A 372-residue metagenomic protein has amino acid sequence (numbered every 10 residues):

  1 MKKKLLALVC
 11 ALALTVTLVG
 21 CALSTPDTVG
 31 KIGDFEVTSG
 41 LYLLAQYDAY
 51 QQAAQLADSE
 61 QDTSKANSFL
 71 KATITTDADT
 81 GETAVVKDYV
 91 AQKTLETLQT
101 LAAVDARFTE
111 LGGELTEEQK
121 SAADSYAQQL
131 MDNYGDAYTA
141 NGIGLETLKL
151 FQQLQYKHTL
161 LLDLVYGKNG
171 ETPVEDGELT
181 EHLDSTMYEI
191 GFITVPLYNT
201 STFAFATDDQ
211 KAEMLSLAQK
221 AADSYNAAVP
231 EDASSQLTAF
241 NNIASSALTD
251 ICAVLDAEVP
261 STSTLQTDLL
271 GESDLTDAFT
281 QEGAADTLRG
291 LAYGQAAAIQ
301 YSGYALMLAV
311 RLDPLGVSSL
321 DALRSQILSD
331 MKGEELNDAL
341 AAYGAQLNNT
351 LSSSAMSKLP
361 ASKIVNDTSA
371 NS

Functional and structural regions predicted by a protein language model:
M1-L12: Positively charged n-region of N-terminal signal peptides that target proteins for export
V16-G20: C-terminal motif of bacterial Sec signal peptides marking the signal peptidase cleavage site
C21-D27, N242, S246, Y293: A short, compositionally biased
L23-I143: N-terminal targeting/tethering segments
L23-T25, I32, Y138-S216, D274-S372: PPIase-associated folding chaperone regions across multiple families
T28-I32, T80-L95, V104-E114, I143-L148 (+2 more regions): Second-shell loop/turn segments in exported
Q46-A49, A53, L98, A102 (+11 more regions): Sec/Tat-exported extracytoplasmic proteins
K220-Q281, A322: Peptidyl-prolyl cis-trans isomerase
